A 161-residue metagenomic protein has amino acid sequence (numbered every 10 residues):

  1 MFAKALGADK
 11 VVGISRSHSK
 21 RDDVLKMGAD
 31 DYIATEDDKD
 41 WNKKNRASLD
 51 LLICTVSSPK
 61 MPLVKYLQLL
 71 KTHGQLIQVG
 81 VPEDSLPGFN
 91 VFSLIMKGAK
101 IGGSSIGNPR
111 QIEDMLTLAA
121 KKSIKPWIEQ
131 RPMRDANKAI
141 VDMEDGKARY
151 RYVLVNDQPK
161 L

Functional and structural regions predicted by a protein language model:
M1-D37: Mid-domain Rossmann-like dinucleotide-binding core that forms the NAD(H)/NADP(H) cofactor-binding site
I14-H18, T35, T55, G80 (+1 more regions): N-terminal Rossmann-fold cofactor-binding loop
R16-D23, S85-V91, Q111-I112: Short, glycine/polar-rich helix-capping loops at beta-to-alpha or helix-loop-helix junctions that flank or form
K43-D50: A short acidic, Gly/Pro-enriched loop at the edge of an enzyme's catalytic core that lines a small-molecule cofactor
L52-I53, I77: N-terminal Rossmann-like NAD(P) cofactor-binding module of classical short-chain dehydrogenase/reductase
V64, P109-L161: C-terminal hydrophobic helical "lid"/dimerization subdomain of Rossmann-like NAD(P)H-dependent oxidoreductases
L70-T72: Helix-to-beta-strand junctions that scaffold the AdoMet/dcAdoMet cofactor pocket in Class I SAM-dependent enzymes
Q75-I77, F89-E129: Rossmann-fold dehydrogenase core element
